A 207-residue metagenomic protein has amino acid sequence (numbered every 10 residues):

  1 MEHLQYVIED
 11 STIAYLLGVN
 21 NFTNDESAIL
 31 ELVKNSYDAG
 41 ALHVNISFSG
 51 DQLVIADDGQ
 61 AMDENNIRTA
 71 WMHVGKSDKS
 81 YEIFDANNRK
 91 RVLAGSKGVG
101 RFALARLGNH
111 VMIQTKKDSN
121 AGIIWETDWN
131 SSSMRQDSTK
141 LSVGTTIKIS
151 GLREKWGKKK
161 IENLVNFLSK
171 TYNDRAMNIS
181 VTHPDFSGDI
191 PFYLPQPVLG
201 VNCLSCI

Functional and structural regions predicted by a protein language model:
M1-L42, S47, N65-R68, M72 (+1 more regions): Bergerat-fold GHKL ATPase/HATPase_c domain
F48-L53: Short beta-strand-loop-beta element adjacent to the nucleotide/active-site pocket used for signaling
D57: Acidic ATP/Mg2+-coordinating residue in the GHKL
A61-D63: A short glycine-centered beta->alpha linker in the GHKL/HATPase_c
T69, I83-C206: GHKL-type ATPase core
V74-G75, T171: Alpha-helix boundary/capping residues
